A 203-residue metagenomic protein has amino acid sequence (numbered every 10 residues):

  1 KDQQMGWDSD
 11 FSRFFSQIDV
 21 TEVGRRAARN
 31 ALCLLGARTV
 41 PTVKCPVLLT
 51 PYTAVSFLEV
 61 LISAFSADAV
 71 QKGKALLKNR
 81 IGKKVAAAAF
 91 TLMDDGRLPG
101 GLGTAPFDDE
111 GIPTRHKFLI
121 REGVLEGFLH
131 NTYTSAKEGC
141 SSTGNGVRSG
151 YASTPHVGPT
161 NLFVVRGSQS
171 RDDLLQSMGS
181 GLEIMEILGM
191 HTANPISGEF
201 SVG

Functional and structural regions predicted by a protein language model:
K1-G203: N-terminal small-residue-enriched
